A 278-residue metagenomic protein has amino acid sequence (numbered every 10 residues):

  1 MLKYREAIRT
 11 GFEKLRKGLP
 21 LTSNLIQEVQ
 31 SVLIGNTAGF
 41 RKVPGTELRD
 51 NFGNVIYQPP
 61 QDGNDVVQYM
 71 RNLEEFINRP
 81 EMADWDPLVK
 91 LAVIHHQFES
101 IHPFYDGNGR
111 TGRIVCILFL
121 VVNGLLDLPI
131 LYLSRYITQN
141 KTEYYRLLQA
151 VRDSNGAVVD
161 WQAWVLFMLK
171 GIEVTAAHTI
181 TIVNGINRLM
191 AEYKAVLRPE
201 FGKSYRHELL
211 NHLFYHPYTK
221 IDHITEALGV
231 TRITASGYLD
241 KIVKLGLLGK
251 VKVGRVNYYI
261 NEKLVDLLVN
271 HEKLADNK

Functional and structural regions predicted by a protein language model:
M1-K278: FIC/Doc superfamily catalytic core
